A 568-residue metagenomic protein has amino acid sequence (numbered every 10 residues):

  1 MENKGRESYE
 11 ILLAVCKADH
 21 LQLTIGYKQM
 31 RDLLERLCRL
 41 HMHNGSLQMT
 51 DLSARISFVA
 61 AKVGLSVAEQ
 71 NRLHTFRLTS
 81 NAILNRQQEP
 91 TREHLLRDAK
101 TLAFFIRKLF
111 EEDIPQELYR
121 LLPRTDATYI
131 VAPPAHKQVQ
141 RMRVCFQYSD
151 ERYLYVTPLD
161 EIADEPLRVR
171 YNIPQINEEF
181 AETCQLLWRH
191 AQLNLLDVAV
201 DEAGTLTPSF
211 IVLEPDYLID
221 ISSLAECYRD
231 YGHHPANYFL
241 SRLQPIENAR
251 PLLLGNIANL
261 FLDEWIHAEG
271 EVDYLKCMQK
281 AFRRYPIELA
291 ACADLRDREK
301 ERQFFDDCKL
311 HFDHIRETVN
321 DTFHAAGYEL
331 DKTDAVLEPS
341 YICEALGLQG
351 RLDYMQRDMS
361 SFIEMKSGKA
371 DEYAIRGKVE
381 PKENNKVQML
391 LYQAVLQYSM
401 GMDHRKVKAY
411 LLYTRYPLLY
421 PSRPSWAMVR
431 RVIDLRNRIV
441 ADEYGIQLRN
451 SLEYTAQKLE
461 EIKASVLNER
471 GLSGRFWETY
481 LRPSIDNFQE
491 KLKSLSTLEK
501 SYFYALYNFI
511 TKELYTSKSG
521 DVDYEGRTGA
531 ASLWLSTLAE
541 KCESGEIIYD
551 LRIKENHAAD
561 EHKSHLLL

Functional and structural regions predicted by a protein language model:
M1-L122: Amphipathic alpha-helical interface elements
K17-Q29, E226, Q244-G255, V379-E383: Structural motif
K28, D32, L253, I257 (+1 more regions): Short amphipathic alpha-helical face segments that pack within enzyme cores and frequently flank/anchor catalytic
L52-G64, N71-T91, A99-L102, I106-L109 (+1 more regions): N-terminal intrinsically disordered, low-complexity, charge/repeat-rich segments that act as generic
D113-L159, E453-L567: Accessory interdomain/linker segments of ATP-dependent helicases and helicase-like nucleic-acid enzymes that mediate
M142-C145, R168-R170, P174-A293: Charged, glycine-rich intrinsically disordered N-terminal tails and low-complexity linkers that flank
P158-W188, K332-N437: Mg2+/Mn2+-dependent nuclease catalytic core
F261-L337, P483-D523: A non-catalytic, helix-rich entry segment at domain boundaries
